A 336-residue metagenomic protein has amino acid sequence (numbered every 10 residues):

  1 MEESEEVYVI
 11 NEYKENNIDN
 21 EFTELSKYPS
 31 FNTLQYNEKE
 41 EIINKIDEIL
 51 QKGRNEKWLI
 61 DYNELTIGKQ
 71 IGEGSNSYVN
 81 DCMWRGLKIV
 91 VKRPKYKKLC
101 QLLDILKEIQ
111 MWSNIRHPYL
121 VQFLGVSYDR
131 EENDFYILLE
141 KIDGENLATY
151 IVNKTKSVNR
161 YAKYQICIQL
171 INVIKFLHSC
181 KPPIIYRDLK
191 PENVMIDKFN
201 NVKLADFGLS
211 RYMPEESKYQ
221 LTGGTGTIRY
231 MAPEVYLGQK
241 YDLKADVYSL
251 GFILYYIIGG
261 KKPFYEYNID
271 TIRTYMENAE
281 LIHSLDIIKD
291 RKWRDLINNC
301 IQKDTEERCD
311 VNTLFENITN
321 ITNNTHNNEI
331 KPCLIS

Functional and structural regions predicted by a protein language model:
Q122-F135: Short beta-strand micro-motifs within the conserved protein kinase catalytic domain, predominantly in the N-lobe
E132-N146: Conserved short submotifs of the Hanks-type protein kinase catalytic core that shape the nucleotide-binding pocket
K181-I196: Catalytic-loop of the protein kinase fold
Q220-E234: Conserved activation segment of eukaryotic-like protein kinases, specifically the C-terminal portion of the activation
D246: Conserved catalytic-loop aspartate of Hanks-type protein kinases
I301-T313: A conserved short helix/loop substructure at the end of the activation segment of eukaryotic-like protein kinase domains
